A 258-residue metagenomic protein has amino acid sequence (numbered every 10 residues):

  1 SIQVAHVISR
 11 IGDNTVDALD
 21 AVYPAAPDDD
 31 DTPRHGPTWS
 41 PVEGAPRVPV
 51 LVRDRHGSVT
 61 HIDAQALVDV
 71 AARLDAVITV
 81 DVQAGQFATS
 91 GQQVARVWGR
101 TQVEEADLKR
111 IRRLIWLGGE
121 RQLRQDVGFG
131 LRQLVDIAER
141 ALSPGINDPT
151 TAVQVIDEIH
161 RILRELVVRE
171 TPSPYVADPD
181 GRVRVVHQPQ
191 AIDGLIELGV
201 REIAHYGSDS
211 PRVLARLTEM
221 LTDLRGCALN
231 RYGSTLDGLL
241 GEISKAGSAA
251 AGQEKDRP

Functional and structural regions predicted by a protein language model:
S1-T79, Q83, Q92-P258: Short basic (Lys/Arg) and small-residue
